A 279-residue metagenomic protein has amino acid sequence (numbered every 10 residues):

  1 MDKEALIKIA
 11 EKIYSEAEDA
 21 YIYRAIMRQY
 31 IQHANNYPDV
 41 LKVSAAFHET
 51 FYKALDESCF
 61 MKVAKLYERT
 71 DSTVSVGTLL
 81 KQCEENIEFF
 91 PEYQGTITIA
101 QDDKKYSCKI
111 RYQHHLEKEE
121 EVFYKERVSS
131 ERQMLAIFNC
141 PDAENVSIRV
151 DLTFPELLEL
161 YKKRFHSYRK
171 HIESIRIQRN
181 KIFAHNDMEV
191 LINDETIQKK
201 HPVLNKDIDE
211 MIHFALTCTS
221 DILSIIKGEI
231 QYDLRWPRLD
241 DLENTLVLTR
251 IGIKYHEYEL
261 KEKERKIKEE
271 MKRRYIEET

Functional and structural regions predicted by a protein language model:
M1-K170, Q198-T279: Amphipathic alpha-helical interface segments
F165-I192: Histidine-centered, metal-coordinating catalytic motifs and their short helical/loop contexts
M188-P202: Acidic interhelical loop/turn segments
